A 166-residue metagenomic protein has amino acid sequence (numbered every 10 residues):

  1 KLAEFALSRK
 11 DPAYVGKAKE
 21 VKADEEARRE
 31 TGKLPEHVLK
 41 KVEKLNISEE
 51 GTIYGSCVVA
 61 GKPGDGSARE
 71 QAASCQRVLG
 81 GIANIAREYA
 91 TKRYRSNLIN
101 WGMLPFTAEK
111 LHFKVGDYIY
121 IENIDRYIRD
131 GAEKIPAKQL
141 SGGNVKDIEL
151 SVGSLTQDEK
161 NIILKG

Functional and structural regions predicted by a protein language model:
K1-G166: Fe-S-dependent hydro-lyases/dehydratases of central metabolism
